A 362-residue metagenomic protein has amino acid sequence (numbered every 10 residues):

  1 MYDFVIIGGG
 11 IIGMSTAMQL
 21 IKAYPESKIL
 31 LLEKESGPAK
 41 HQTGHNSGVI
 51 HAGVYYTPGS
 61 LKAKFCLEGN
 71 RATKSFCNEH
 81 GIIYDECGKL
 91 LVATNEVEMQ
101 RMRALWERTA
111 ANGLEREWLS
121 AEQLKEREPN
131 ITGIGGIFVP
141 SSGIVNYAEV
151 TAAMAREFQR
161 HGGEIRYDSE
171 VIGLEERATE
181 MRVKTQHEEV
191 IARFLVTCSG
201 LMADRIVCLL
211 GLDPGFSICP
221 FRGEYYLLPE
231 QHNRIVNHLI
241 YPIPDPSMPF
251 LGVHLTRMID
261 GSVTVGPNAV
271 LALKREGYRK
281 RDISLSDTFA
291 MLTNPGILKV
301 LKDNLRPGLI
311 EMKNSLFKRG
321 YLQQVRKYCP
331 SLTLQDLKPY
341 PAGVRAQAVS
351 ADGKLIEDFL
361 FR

Functional and structural regions predicted by a protein language model:
M1-I12, L30: Beta1/beta-strand and adjacent pyrophosphate-binding region of the FAD-binding site in flavoprotein oxidoreductases
I12, G37, M202: Conserved Rossmann-like nucleotide-cofactor binding loop
S15, L174-I283: Flavin-dependent oxidoreductases
I21-G44: Glycine-rich FAD pyrophosphate-binding loop
G48-Q123, G133, V253, K274: Dinucleotide-binding Rossmann-like beta1-alpha1 core, especially the glycine-rich loop that anchors the ADP
T57-E68, V92-M102, I137-E157, R166 (+1 more regions): Short beta-strand to alpha-helix junction loop
I137-F194, C198, R205: Helical element adjacent to the flavin cofactor pocket in flavoenzyme catalytic cores
K280, S286, M291-R362: C-terminal catalytic lobe of FAD-dependent flavoproteins
